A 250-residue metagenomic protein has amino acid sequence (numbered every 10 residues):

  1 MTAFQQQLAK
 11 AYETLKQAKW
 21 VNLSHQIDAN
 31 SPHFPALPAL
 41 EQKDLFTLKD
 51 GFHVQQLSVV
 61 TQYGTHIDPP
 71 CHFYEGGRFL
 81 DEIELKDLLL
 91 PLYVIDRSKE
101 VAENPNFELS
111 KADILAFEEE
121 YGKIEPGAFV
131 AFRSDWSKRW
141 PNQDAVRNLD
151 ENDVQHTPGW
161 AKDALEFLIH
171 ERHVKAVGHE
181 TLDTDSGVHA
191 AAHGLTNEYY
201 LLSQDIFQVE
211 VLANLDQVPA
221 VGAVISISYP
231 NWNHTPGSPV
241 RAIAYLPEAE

Functional and structural regions predicted by a protein language model:
M1-E250: Active-/binding-site microenvironments in catalytic and ligand-binding cores
